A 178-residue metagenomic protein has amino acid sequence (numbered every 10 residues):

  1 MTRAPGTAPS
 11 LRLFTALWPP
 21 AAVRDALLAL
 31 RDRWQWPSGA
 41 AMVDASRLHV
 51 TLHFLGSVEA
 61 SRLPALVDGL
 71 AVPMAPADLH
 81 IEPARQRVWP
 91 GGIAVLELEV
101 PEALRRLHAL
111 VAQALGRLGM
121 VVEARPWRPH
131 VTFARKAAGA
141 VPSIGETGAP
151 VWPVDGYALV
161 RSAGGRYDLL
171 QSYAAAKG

Functional and structural regions predicted by a protein language model:
M1-G178: Histidine-dependent nucleotide/RNA phosphoesterase domain, centered on the 2H-phosphoesterase fold with its duplicated
